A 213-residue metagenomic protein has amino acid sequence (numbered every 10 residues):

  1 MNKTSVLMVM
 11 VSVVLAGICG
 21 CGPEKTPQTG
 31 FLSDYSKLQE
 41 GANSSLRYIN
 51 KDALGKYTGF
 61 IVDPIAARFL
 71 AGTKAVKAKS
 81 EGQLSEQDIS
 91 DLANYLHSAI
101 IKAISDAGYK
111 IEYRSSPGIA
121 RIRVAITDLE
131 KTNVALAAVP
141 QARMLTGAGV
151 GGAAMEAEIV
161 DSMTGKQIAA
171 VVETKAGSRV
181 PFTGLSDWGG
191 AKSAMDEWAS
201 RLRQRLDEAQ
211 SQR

Functional and structural regions predicted by a protein language model:
M1-V9: Bacterial N-terminal signal peptides that target proteins for export
V9-G17: Bacterial N-terminal signal peptides
C21-N94, Q204-R213: A structural "domain/chain start" motif
G59, G152-Q167, R201-R213: Short secondary-structure transition/capping segments
A66-G72, L129-K131, E173-S178: Short connector loops/turns at beta-strand edges and beta->alpha or beta->beta junctions
E81-S85, G147-A148, M163-R205: Short secondary-structure boundary motifs at beta->alpha junctions and helix caps
A93, H97-I101, S105, I126 (+2 more regions): Extracytoplasmic/secreted envelope proteins and their assembly/folding machinery, especially bacterial periplasmic
K102, D106-K166, G177-G184: Surface-exposed short loop/turn segments
